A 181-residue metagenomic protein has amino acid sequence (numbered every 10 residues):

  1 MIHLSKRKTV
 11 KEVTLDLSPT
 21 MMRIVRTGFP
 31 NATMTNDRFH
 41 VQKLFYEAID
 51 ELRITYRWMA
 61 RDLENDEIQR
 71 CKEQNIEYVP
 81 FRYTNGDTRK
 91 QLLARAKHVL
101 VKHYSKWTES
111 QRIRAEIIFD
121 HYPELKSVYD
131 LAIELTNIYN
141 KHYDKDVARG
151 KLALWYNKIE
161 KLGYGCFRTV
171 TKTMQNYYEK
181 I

Functional and structural regions predicted by a protein language model:
I2-N31, T35, F39-K43, D62-I181: Acidic/histidine-rich catalytic cores and adjacent linkers of DNA breakage/strand-transfer/modification proteins
Y46-R57: Short, surface-exposed amphipathic charged segments that create phosphate/polyanion-binding patches used for binding
